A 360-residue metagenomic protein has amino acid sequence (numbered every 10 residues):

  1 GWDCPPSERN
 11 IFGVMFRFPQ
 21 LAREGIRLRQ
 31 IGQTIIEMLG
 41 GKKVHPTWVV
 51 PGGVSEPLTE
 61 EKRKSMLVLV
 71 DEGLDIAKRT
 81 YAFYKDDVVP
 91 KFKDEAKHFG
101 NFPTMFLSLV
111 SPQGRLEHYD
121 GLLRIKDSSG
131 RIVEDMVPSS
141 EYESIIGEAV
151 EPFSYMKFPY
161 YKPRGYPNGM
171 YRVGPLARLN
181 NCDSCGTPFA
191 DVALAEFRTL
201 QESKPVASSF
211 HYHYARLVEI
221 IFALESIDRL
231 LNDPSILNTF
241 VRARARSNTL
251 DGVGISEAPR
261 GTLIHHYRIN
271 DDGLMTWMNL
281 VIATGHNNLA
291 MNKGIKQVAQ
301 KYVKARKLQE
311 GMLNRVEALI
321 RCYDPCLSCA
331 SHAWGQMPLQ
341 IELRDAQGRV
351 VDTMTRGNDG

Functional and structural regions predicted by a protein language model:
G1-T262, I282-G360: Active-site bordering "gate/hinge" segments that shape substrate access to catalytic or cofactor-binding pockets
N270: Short, acidic, Ser/Thr-enriched surface-loop or helix-capping motifs
